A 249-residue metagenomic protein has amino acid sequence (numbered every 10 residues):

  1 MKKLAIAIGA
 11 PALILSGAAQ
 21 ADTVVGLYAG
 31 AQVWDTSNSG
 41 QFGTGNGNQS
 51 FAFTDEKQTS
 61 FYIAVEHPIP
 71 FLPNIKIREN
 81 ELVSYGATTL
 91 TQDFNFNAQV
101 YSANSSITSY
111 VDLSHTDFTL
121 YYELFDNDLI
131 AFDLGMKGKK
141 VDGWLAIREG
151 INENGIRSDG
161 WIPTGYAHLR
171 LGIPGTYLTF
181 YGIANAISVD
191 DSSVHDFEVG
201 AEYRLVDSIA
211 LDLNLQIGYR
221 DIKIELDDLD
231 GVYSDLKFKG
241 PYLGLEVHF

Functional and structural regions predicted by a protein language model:
A19-V25, P68-N74, F125-F132, P174-L178 (+1 more regions): Short loop/turn motifs that connect adjacent beta-strands in outer-membrane beta-barrel proteins
Q20-V83: Short glycine/proline- and aromatic-enriched beta-strand/turn motifs that initiate or cap beta-hairpins
T23-V25, D55-F61, D112-T116, I130 (+3 more regions): Residues that define the transmembrane beta-barrel architecture of outer-membrane proteins
L27-A31, I63, I75-E79, L120 (+5 more regions): Membrane-embedded beta-strand positions of outer-membrane beta-barrel proteins
A31, F61-H67, F118-Y122, M136-G138 (+3 more regions): Residues on the lipid-exposed face of transmembrane beta-strands in outer-membrane beta-barrel proteins
A31-S37, E79-Y85, L124, G138-W144 (+4 more regions): Transmembrane beta-strands of outer-membrane beta-barrel pores
S37-A52, Y85-V111, V141-S158, D190 (+1 more regions): Flexible, solvent-exposed loop segments that connect beta-strands
A210-F249: Outer-membrane beta-barrel translocator/channel fold
